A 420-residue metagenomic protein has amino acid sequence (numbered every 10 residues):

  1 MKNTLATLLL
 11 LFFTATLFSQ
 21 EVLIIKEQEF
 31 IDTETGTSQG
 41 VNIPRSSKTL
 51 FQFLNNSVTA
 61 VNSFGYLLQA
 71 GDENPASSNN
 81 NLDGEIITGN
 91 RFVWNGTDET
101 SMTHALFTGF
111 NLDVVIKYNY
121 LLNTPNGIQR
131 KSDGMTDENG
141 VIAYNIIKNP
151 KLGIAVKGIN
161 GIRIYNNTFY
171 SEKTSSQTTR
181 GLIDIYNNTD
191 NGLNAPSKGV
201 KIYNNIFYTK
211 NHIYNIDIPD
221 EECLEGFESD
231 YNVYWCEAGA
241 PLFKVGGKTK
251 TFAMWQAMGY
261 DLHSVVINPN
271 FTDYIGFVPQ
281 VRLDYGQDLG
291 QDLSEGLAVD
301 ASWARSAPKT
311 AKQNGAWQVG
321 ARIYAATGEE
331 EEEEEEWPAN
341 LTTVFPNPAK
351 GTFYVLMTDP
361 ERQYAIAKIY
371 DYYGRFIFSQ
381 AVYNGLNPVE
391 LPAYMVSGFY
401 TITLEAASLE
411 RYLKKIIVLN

Functional and structural regions predicted by a protein language model:
M1-L23: Bacterial Sec-dependent N-terminal signal peptides
Q20-E34, S47-N62, Q69-D98, H104-A105 (+6 more regions): Right-handed parallel beta-helix
G36-N42, F64-L67, T103-A105, G127-Q129 (+5 more regions): Structural detector of coil-to-beta-strand junctions
N80, N194-A195, E222, R362-Y364: Short, small/polar residue-rich loop motifs at catalytic or cofactor-binding pockets
K210-H212, Y234-P241, L289-Q291: Acidic glycine-/aspartate-rich tracts in secreted/extracellular proteins
M254-A325: C-terminal accessory segments
Y324-E332: Short, compositionally biased serine/threonine- and acidic-rich segments at solvent-exposed termini, linkers, or domain
E336-F345, A349-N420: C-terminal outer-membrane/trafficking sorting elements
